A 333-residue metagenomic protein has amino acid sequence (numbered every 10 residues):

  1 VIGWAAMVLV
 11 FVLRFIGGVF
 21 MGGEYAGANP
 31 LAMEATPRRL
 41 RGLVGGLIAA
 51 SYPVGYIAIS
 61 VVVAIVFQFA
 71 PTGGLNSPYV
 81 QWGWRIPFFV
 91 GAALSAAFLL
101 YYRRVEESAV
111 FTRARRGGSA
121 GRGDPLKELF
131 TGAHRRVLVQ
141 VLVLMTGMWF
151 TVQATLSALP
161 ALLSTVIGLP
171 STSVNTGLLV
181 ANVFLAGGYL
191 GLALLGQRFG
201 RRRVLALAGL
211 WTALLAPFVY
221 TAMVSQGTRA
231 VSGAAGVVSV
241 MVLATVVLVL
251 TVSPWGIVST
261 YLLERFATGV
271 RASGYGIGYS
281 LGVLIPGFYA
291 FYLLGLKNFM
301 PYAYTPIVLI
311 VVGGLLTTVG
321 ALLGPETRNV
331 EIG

Functional and structural regions predicted by a protein language model:
V1-G3, W211-S232: C-terminal ends and interior cores of transmembrane alpha-helices in multi-pass membrane transporters/permeases
G3-G22, S232-S253: Hydrophobic core of transmembrane alpha-helices in multi-pass small-molecule transporters, especially MFS/SLC-type
G42-Q68, L94, G278-Y289: Glycine-rich segments within core transmembrane alpha-helices of 12-TM secondary carriers
F98-R103, A222, Y261, V311-G333: Multi-pass alpha-helical transporter architecture, strongest for 12-TM Major Facilitator/SLC carriers used
R103-D124, V330-G333: Flexible cytoplasmic inter-helical loops of multi-pass small-molecule transporters
H134-A186, P286-A290: Extracytoplasmic gate region of multi-pass secondary transporters
Y189-R201: Helix-to-loop junctions at the C-terminal end of transmembrane segments in multipass secondary transporters
R198-L210: Cytoplasmic membrane-interface "Motif A"-like loop-to-helix N-cap segments of 12-TM Major Facilitator Superfamily
